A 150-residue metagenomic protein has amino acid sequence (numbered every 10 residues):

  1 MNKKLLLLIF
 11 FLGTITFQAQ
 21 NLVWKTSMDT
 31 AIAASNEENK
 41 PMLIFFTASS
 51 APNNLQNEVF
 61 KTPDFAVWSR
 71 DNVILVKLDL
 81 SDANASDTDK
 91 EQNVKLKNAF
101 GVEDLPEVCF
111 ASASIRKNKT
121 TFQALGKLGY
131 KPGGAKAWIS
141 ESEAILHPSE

Functional and structural regions predicted by a protein language model:
M1-L22: Bacterial Sec-dependent N-terminal signal peptides
N21-T26, F65-E91: Thiol-based oxidoreductase modules, predominantly thioredoxin-like and allied folds used for disulfide exchange
W24-P41: A short beta-strand-turn-helix
M28, I32, N53-R70: Typically the conserved alpha-helix immediately C-terminal to a functionally engaged Cys/Sec in thioredoxin-like
N36-E37, V67-R70, F100-D104: Extracellular/periplasmic catalytic domains that process cell-envelope and extracellular macromolecules
E38-P52, V108: Short active-site neighborhood of thiol/selenol oxidoreductases, capturing the structured segment around
A48-P52, L80-A85, E103, I115-K117: Solvent-exposed loop/turn segments at secondary-structure junctions within structured extracellular/periplasmic domains
N98-E150: Non-catalytic, surface beta->alpha helical segment in thiol-disulfide oxidoreductase systems
